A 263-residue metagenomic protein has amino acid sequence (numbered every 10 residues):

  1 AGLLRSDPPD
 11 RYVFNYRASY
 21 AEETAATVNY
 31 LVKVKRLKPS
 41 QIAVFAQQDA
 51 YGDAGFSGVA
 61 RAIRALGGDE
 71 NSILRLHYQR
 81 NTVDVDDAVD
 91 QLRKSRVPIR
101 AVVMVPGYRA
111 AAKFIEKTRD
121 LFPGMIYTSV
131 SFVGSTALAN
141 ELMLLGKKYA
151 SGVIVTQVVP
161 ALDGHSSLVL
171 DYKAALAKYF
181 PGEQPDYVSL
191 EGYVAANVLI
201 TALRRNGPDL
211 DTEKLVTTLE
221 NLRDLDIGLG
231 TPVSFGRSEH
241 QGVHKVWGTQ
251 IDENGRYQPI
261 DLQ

Functional and structural regions predicted by a protein language model:
A1-R75, I126-S151: Extracytoplasmic ligand/sensor domains, especially the bilobed periplasmic-binding protein
D7-D10, A18, I115-G192, W247 (+1 more regions): Extracellular/periplasmic periplasmic-binding protein-like sensory domains
D10-A18, A46-D49, R75-Y78, I99-R100 (+3 more regions): Second-shell loop/turn segments in exported
E23, G55, A110, L168 (+1 more regions): Catalytic-loop motifs flanking and including active-site residues across diverse enzymes
E23-V28, H77-R93, A111: Structural motif
N29-L37, A60-G68, R93-V97, E116-P123 (+5 more regions): Sec-exported extracytoplasmic/periplasmic mature domains
Q41-A46, V97-Y108, F114, M125-S131 (+2 more regions): Periplasmic-binding protein-like
L176-L190, I200-R256: Segments of small-molecule ligand-sensing domains
